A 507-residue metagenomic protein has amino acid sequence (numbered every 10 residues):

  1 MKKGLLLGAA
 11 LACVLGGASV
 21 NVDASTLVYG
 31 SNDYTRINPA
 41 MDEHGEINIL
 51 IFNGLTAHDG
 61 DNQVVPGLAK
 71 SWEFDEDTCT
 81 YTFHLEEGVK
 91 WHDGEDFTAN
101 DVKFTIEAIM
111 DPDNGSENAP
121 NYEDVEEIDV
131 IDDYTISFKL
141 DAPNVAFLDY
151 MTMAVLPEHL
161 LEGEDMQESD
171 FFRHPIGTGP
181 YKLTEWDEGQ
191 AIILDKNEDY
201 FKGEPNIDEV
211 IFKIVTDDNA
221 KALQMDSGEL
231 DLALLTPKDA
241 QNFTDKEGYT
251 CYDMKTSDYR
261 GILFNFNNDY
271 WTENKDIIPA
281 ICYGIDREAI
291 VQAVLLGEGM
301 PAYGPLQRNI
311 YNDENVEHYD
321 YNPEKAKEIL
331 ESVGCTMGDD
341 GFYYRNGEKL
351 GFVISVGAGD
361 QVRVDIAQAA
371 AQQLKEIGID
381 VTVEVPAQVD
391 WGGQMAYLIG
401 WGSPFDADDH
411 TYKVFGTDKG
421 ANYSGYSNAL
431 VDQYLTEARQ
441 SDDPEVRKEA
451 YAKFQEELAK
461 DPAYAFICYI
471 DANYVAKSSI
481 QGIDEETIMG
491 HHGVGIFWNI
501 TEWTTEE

Functional and structural regions predicted by a protein language model:
G30-E76, E107, I176: N-terminal lobe/hinge region of extracytoplasmic solute-binding protein
G30-I49, L68, E95, F147-A154 (+2 more regions): A structural "hinge/loop" feature
D59, Q63, T152-P205, E209 (+3 more regions): Gly/Pro-rich hinge or "lid" segments in bacterial periplasmic/extracellular proteins
S71-G115, S137, W271: Aromatic- and charge-enriched surface segment that lines or borders ligand/interaction sites
E73, A119-L161, E185: Surface-exposed binding/hinge segments that line and control ligand-binding clefts or catalytic entry sites
D187, G284-E314, V362-A371, W391-E507: Detector for C-terminal structural segments
N197-F243, D380-T382: Ligand-site clamp/hinge motif
P301-G338, A358-R363: Structural transition elements
